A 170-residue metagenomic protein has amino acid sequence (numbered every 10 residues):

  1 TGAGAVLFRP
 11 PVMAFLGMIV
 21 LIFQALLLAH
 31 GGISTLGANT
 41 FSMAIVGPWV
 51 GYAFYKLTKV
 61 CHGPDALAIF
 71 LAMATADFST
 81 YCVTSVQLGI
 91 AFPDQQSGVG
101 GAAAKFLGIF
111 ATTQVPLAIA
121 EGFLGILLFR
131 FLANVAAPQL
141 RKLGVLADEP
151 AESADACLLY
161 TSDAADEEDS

Functional and structural regions predicted by a protein language model:
T1-G47: Alpha-helical membrane segments and adjacent membrane-interface helices in multi-pass membrane proteins
V12-M13, F23-Q24, S42, T75-T80 (+1 more regions): Membrane-embedded alpha-helical segments of transport systems, primarily multispan ion/solute transporters
A14-M18, L67-L71, L107: Hydrophobic alpha-helical transmembrane segments
S42-S85: Short helix-perturbing small/polar motifs within transmembrane alpha-helices
H62, G98-A104: Helix-boundary and loop/linker segments of multi-pass membrane transporters
V86-Q96: Membrane-helix interface motif
A102-L159: Alpha-helical transmembrane segments and their cytosolic interface
Y160-A165: Conserved small/polar residues in nucleotide/adenosyl-binding loops
